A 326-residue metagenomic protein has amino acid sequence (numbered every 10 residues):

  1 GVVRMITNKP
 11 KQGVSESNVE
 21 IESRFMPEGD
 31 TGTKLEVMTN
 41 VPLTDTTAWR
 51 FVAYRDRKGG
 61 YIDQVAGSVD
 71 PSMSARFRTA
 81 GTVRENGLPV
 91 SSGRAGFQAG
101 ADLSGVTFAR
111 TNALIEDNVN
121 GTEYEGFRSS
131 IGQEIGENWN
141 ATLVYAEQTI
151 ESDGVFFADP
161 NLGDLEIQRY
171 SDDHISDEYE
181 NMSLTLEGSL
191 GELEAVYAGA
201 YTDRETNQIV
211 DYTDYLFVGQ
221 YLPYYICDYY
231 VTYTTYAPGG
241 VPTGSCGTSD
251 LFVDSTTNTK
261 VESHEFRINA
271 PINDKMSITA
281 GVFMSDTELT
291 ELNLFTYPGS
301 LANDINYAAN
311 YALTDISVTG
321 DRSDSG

Functional and structural regions predicted by a protein language model:
G1-E22, T33-M38: N-terminal periplasmic accessory domains that precede and gate Gram-negative outer-membrane beta-barrel machines
T7, S23, V41, Q133-E134 (+3 more regions): Residue-level signature of outer-membrane beta-barrel architecture
N8, R24-M26, D56-I62, N138 (+8 more regions): Structural signature of outer-membrane beta-barrel domains
Q12-N18, A48, N140, E192-E194 (+1 more regions): Outer-membrane beta-barrel architecture
E28-S152, E180, T259-S263, P271-N273 (+2 more regions): Transmembrane beta-barrel wall of Gram-negative outer-membrane proteins
I62-D117, D153-Y170, D211-D254, L294-R322: Solvent-exposed loop segments that connect transmembrane elements
V144-A146, Y179-I209, T248-G326: Face-selective signature of the C-terminal outer-membrane beta-barrel domain
I167-M182: Outer-membrane beta-barrel signature, preferentially recognizing the C-terminal barrel domain of Gram-negative
